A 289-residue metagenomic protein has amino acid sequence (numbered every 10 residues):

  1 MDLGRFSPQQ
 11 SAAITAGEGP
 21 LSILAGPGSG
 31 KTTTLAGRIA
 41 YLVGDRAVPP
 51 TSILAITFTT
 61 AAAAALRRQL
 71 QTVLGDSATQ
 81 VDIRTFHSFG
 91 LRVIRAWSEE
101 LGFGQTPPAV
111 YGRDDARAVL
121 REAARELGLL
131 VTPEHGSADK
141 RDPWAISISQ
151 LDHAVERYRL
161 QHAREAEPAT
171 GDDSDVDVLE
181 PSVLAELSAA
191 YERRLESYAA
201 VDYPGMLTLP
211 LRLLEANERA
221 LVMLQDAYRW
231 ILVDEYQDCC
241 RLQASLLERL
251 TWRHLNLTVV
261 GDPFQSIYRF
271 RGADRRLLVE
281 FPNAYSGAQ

Functional and structural regions predicted by a protein language model:
M1-F103, Y198, V222, R276 (+1 more regions): P-loop NTPase Walker
D2-R5, Y41, R241-Q289: Conserved RecA-like helicase ATPase core segment that couples NTP binding/hydrolysis to strand translocation
A16-G17, A78-V81, E99-Y198, P204 (+2 more regions): ATP-hydrolysis module of ASCE/P-loop NTPase motor domains, specifically the Walker B Asp-Glu catalytic pair
E18, L211, T251: Short, locally clustered residues in the helix-turn-helix/winged-helix DNA-binding domain
S22, L224, I231-L232, T258-V259: Hydrophobic positions in the central parallel beta-sheet of the AAA+
A25-G26, E235, G261: The Walker A (P-loop) glycine that initiates the GxxxxGKT/S ATP-binding motif of P-loop NTPases
I53, R229, H254-T258: Loop/turn-to-beta-strand initiation segments
F86-G90, S182-W230, C240-L246: Conserved helicase/translocase P-loop NTPase motor core
